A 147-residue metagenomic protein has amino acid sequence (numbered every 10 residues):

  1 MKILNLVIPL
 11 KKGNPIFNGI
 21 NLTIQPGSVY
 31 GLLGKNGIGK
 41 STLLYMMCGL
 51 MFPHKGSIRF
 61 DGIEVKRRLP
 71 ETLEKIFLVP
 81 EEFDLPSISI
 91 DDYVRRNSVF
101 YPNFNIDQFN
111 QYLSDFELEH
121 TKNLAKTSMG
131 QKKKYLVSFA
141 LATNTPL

Functional and structural regions predicted by a protein language model:
M1, I16-G19: Conserved structural motif at the start of ABC-family nucleotide-binding domains
G13-P15, P70: Short coil-to-beta microelement around the adenine-binding A-loop and adjacent beta1/P-loop entry of ABC ATPase
I24-Q25: Conserved hydrophobic segment flanking the Walker A/P-loop of ABC-type ATPase nucleotide-binding domains
G31, K132-A142: ABC ATPase nucleotide-binding domain "signature" region
L33-K35: The feature captures the beta-strand-to-loop junction immediately N-terminal to the Walker
C48: Helix-to-loop junction immediately C-terminal to a conserved catalytic motif
G56-R67, E71-T72: Conserved ABC transporter NBD signature motif
L78-L136: ABC-family P-loop ATPase nucleotide-binding domains
